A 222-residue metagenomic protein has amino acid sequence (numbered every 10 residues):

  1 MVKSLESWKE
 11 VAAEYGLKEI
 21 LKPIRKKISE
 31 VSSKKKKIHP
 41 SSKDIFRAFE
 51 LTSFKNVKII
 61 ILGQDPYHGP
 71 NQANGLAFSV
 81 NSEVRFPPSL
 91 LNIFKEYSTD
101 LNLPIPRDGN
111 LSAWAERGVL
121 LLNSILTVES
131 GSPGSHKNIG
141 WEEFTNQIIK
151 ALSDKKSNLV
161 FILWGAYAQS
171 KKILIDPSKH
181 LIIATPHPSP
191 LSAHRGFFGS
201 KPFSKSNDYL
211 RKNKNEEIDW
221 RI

Functional and structural regions predicted by a protein language model:
V2, E14-L163, Y167-S170, I175-D176 (+4 more regions): A polyanion-binding, active-site-adjacent surface
S4-E10: Short, contiguous pre-domain boundary segments
S200-K201: Polytopic transmembrane helical bundles with strong interfacial aromatic enrichment
K214-E216: Short, charged low-complexity linker/loop segments at the C-terminal edge of domains
